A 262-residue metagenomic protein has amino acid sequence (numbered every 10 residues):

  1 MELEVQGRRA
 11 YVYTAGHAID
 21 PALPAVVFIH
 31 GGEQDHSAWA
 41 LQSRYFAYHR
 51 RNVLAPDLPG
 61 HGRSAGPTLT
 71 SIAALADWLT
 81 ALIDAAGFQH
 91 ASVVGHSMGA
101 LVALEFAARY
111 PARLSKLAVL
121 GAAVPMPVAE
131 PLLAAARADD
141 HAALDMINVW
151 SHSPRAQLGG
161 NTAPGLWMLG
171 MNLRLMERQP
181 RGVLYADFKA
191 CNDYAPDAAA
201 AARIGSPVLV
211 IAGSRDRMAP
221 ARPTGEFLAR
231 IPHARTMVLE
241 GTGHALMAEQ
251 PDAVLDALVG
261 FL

Functional and structural regions predicted by a protein language model:
R8-A65: Conserved HGGG/HGGXW glycine-rich cap/lid loop of the alpha/beta-hydrolase fold
A74-A91: Conserved acidic catalytic loop of the alpha/beta-hydrolase fold
L101-M146: Flexible "cap/lid" loop of the alpha/beta hydrolase fold
A134-R203: Conserved alpha/beta-hydrolase catalytic His-Asp/Glu region
I204, V210-A212, D216: Short beta-strand/loop motif that positions the catalytic acidic residue of the alpha/beta-hydrolase fold
R217-P223: Conserved alpha/beta-hydrolase "acid-adjacent" motif
G225-H244: Catalytic histidine neighborhood in serine/cysteine hydrolases with alpha/beta-hydrolase-type architecture
T242-L255: Catalytic histidine-centered segment of alpha/beta-hydrolase-like enzymes
